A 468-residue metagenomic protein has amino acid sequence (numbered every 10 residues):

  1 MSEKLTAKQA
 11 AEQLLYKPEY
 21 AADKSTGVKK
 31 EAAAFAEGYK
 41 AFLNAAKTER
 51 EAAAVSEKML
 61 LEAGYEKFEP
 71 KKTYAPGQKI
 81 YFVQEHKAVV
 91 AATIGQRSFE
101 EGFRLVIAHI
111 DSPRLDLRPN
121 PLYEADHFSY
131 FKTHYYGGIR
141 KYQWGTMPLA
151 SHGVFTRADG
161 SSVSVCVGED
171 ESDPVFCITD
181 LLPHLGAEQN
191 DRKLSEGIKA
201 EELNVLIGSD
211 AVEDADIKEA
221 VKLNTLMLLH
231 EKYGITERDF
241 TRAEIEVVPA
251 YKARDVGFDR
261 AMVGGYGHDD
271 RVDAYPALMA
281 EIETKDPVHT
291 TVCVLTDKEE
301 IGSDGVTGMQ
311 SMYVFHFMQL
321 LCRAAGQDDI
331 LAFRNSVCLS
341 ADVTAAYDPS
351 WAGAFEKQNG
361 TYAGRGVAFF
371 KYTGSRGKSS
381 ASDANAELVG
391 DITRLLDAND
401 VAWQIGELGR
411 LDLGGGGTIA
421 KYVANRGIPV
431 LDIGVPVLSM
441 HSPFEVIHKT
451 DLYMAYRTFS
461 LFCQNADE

Functional and structural regions predicted by a protein language model:
M1-E468: N-terminal hydrophobic/helix-forming segments and targeting peptides
